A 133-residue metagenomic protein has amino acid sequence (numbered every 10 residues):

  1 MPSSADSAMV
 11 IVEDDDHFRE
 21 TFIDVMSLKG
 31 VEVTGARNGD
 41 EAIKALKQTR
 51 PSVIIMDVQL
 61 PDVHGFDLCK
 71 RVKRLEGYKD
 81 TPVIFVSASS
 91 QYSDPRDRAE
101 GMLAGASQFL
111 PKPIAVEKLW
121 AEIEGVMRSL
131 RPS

Functional and structural regions predicted by a protein language model:
M1-V10, E117-S133: Non-catalytic signal-transmission and effector/linker regions of two-component phosphorelay proteins
E13: Conserved acidic carboxylate
D16-T34: Two-component/phosphorelay signaling modules centered on CheY-like receiver
G35-V53: Acidic, metal-coordinating helix/loop segments flanking the phosphotransfer/catalytic sites of two-component signaling
N38-E41, H64-K70: Acidic catalytic/metal-coordinating carboxylates
D57, S87: Active-site residues of response regulator receiver
D67, S90-Q108, A121: Alpha4 helix (beta4-alpha4-beta5 surface) of REC/receiver domains from two-component response regulators
K112: A Lys-centered signature of the CheY-like receiver
